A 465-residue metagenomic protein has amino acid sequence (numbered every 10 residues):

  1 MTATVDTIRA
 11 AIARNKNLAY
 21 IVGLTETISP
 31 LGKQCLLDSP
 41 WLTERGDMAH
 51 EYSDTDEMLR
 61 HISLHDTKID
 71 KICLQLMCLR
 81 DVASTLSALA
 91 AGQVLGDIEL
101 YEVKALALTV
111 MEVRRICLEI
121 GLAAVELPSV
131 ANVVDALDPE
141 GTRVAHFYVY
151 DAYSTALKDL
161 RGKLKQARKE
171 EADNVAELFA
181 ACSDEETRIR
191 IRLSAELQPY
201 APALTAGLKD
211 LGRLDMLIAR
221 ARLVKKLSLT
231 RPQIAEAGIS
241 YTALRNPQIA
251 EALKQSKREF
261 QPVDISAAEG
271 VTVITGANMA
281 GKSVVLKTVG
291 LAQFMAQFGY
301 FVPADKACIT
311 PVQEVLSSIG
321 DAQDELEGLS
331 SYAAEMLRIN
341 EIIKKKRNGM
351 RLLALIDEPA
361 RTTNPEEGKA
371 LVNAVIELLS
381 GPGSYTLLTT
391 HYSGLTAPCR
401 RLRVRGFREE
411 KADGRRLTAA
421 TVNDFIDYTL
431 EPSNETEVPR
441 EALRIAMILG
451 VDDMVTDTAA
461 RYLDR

Functional and structural regions predicted by a protein language model:
M1-Y153, D210: Conserved amphipathic alpha-helical "coupling/scaffold" segments that transmit conformational changes between domains
R60, L64, S84-A91, E112-L122 (+7 more regions): Charged/polar positions within long, soluble alpha-helices
L64-T67, L193-Q198, T272-G276: Glycine- and acidic
A90, A219-L229, F298-D305: Active-site phosphate-binding and catalytic loops of NTP-dependent enzymes
E99-E102, K225-A235, T456-R461: Conserved C-terminal helix/linker of AAA+ ATPases
S129-R213: Extended, charged alpha-helical coiled-coil/arm scaffolds that mediate oligomerization and mechanical coupling in large
K209-A250: Charged, amphipathic alpha-helical linker segments immediately N-terminal to NTP-binding catalytic cores
A235-R465: ATPase nucleotide-binding head domains, primarily ABC-like/P-loop NTPase cores
